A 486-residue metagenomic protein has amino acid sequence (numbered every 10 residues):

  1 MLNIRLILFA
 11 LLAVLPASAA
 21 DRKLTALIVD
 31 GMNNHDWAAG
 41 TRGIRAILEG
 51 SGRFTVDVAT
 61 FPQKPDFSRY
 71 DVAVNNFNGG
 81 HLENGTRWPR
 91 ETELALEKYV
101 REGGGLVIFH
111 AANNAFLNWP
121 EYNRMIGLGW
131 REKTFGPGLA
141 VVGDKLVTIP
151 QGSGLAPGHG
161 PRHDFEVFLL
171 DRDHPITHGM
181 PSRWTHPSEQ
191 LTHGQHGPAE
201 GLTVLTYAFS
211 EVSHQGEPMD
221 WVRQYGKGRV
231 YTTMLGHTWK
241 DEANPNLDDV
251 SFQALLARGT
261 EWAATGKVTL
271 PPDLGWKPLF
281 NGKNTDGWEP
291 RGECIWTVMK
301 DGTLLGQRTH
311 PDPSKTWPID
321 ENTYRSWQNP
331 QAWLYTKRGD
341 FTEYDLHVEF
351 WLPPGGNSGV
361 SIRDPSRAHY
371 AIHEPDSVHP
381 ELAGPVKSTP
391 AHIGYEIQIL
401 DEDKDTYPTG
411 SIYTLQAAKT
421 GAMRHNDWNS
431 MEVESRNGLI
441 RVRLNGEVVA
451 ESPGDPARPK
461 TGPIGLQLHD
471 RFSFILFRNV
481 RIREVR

Functional and structural regions predicted by a protein language model:
L2-F9: Sec-dependent signal peptide recognition, specifically the positively charged N-region followed immediately by
A10-A19: Hydrophobic h-region of N-terminal signal peptides that target proteins for export in Gram-negative bacteria
A19-V72: Aromatic-Pro/Gly-enriched surface loop or interdomain linker that acts as a lid/target-recognition segment
A20-L24, G50, E211-P218, Q224-L274: Extracellular ligand-binding/catalytic regions of CAZymes and related secreted enzymes and adhesion modules
T25-G31, S68-W119, K227: Short alpha-beta junction capping motif
M32-H35, P62-K64, N78-E83, L106 (+9 more regions): Solvent-exposed loop/turn segments at secondary-structure junctions within structured extracellular/periplasmic domains
F109-V212: An acidic, glycine-rich "communication" segment
Y122-R124, R131-P137, G143-F168, K267-R486: Carbohydrate-interacting regions of secretory-pathway proteins
